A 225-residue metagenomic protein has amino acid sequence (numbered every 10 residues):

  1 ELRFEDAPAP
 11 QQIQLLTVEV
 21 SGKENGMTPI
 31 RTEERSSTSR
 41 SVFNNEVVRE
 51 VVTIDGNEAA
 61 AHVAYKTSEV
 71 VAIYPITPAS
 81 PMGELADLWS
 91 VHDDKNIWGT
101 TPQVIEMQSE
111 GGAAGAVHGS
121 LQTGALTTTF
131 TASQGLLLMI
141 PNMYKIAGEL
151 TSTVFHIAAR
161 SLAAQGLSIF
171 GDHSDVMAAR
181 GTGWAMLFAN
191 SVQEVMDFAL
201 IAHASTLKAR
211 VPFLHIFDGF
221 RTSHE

Functional and structural regions predicted by a protein language model:
E1-R3, G22: Residue-level detector of alpha-helical transmembrane segments in integral membrane proteins
L2, Q12-L15: Cationic, low-complexity basic patches in intrinsically disordered or flexible, solvent-exposed regions
Q14, P141-M143, R210: Ubiquitous "structural anchor" signal
L15-G26: Short, Lys/Arg-enriched N-terminal segments with co-localized hydrophobic residues within the first ~10-30 amino acids
N25-A178, G183, F188-S191, L200 (+1 more regions): Thiamine diphosphate
M186-E225: Structural signature of the thiamine diphosphate
